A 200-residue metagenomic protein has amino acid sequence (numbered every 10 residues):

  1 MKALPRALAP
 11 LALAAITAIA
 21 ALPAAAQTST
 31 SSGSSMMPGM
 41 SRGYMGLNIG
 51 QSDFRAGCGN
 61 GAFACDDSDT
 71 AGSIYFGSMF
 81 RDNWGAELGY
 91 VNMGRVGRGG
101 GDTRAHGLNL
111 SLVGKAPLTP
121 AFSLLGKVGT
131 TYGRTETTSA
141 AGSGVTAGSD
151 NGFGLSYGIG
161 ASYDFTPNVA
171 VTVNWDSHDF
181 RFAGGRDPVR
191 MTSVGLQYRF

Functional and structural regions predicted by a protein language model:
M1-L11: Bacterial N-terminal signal peptides that target proteins for export
P5, P23-F200: Gram-negative outer-membrane beta-barrel domains
P10-A20: Bacterial N-terminal signal peptides
